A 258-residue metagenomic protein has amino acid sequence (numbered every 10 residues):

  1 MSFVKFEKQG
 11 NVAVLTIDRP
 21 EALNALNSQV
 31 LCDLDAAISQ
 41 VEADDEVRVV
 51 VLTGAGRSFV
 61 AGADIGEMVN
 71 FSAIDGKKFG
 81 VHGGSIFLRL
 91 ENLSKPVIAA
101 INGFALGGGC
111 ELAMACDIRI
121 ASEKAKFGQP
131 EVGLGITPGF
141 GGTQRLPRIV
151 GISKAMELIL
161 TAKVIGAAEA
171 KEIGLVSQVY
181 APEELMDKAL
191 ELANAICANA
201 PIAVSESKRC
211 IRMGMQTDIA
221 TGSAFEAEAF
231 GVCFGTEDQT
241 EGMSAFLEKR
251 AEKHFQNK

Functional and structural regions predicted by a protein language model:
M1-A55, L88: Conserved CoA-thioester-binding segment of acyl-CoA-metabolizing enzymes
M1-V14, D18, K163-A195, S205-G214 (+1 more regions): Amphipathic alpha-helical segments at domain termini/boundaries
F3-K5, C32, E46, G54-R89 (+3 more regions): Glycine- (often His-adjacent) and acidic-residue-rich active-site loop that binds/positions the CoA thioester
L15, R19, L34, L52 (+6 more regions): Terminal peptide-recognition signature
P20, D44, L93-S94, T236 (+1 more regions): Acidic-histidine catalytic/liganding microenvironments
Q29-D33, H82, R89, K188 (+3 more regions): Charged catalytic carboxylate motif
E91-I202, G235-T236, E241-S244: Crotonase-fold acyl-CoA enzyme core
L158-I159, C210, G214, A229-F234: Helix-loop "lid/cap" segments that line or gate small-molecule binding pockets
